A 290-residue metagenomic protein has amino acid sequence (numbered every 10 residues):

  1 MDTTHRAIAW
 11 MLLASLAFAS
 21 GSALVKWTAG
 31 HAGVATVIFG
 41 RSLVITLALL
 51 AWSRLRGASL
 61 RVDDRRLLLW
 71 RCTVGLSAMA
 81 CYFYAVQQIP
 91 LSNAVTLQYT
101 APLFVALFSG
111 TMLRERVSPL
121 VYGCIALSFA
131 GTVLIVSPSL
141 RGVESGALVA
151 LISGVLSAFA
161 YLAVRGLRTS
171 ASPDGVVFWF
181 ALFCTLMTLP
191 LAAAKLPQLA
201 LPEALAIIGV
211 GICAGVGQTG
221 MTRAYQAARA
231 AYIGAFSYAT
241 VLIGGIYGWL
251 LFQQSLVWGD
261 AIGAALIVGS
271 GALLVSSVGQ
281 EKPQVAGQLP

Functional and structural regions predicted by a protein language model:
R6-A14, S53-F83, E144-S153, Q198-V216: Loop-to-transmembrane-helix transition segments
A23-K26, V34, L49, S139-L199 (+3 more regions): Transmembrane alpha-helical segments that form core, pore/gating elements of small-molecule transporters/exporters
T28, V37, R41, A85 (+7 more regions): Hydrophobic/aromatic residues within transmembrane alpha-helices of multi-pass small-molecule transporters
H31-S77, L156-A160, W179-A194: Transmembrane alpha-helices of multi-pass small-molecule transport proteins
R56-G57, Y84, A101-G123, L242-A261: C-terminal transmembrane-helix exit sites in multi-pass transporters
V95-T100, L167-L182, Q218-W249: Helix-helix packing/entry segments at the starts of transmembrane helices
L120-V136, S157, G259-V278: Hydrophobic transmembrane alpha-helices of multi-pass small-molecule transport proteins
L242-P290: C-terminal-most transmembrane helix of multi-pass membrane proteins
